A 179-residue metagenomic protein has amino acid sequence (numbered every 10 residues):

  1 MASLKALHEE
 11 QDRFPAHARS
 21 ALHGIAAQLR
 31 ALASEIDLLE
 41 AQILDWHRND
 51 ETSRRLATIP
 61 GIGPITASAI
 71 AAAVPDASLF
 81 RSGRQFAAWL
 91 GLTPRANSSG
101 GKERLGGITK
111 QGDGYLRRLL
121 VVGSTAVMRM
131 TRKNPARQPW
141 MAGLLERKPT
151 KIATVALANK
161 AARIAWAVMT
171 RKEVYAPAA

Functional and structural regions predicted by a protein language model:
M1-E10, S78, S82, T170-A179: HhH-family (HhH-GPD) DNA N-glycosylase catalytic core used in base-excision repair
M1-R55, R137: Glycine-rich, often acidic, oxyanion-interacting loops/wings at catalytic, nucleic-acid, or phospho-protein interfaces
A21-G24, Q28, G112, P149 (+1 more regions): Conserved acidic
L32, L120, A161: A residue-level signal for conserved active-site and pocket-lining positions in enzyme catalytic cores
I36-L39, P75-L79, T125-P135, A162-P177: Short helix-capping/linker segments at secondary-structure and domain boundaries
H47-R48, S78-L79, A153: Short, surface-exposed helix-loop/turn micro-motifs enriched in polar/charged residues
R55-T58, P64-E146, T150: Phosphate-backbone recognition surface of nucleic-acid-processing proteins
G101, L105, Q138-A179: Low-complexity, acidic/Ser/Thr- and charged residue-rich accessory regions of DNA metabolism proteins
